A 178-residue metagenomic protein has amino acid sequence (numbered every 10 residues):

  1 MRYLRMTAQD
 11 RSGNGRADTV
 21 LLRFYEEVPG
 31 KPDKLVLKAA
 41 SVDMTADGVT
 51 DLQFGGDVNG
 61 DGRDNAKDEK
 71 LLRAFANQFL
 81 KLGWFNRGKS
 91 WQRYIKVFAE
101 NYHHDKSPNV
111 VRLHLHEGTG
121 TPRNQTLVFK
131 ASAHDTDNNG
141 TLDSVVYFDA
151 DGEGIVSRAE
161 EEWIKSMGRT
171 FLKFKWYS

Functional and structural regions predicted by a protein language model:
M1-S178: Calcium-binding acidic motifs and repeat modules
